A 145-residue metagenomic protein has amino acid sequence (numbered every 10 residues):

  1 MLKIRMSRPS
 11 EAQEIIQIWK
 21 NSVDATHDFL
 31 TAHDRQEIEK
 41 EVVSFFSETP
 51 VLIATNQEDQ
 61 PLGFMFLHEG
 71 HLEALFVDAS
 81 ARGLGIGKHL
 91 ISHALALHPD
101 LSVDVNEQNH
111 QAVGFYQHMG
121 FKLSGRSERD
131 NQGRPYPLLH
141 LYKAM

Functional and structural regions predicted by a protein language model:
K3-Q17: A short beta-loop-alpha structural element at the N-terminal edge of CoA-dependent acyl/N-acetyltransferase catalytic
I16-V42: Conserved GNAT-fold acetyl-CoA-binding loop/helix
E41-I53, H71: A short helix-loop-beta-strand connector motif used in the catalytic cores of GNAT acetyltransferases and, in some
P50-G63: Conserved beta-hairpin
L72-R82, N106: A short, internal acetyl-CoA/4′-phosphopantetheine-binding micro-motif in the GNAT/acyltransferase core
G83-A96, G114, H118: Conserved acetyl-CoA-binding loop-helix of GNAT-fold acetyltransferases
L97-Q108: Conserved GNAT acetyl-CoA-binding A-motif
Q117-R126: Conserved acetyl-CoA-binding loop of GNAT-fold acetyltransferases
